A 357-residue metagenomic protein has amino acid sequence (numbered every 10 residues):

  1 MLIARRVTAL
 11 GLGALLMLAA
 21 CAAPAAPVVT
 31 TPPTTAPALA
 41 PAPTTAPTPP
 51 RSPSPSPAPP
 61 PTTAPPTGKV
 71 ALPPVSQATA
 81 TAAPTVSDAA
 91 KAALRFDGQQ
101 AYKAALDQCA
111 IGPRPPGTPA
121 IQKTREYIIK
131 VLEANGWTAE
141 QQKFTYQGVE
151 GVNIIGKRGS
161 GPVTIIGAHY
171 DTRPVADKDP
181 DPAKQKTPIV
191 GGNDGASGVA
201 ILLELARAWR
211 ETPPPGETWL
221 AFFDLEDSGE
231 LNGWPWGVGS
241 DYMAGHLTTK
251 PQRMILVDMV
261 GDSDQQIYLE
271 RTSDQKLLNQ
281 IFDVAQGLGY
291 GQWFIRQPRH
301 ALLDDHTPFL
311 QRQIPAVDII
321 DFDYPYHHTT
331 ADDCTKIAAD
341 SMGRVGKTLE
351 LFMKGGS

Functional and structural regions predicted by a protein language model:
M1-A19: Sec-dependent bacterial lipoprotein signal peptides
C21-K91: Ser/Thr-rich, Proline-interspersed low-complexity disordered segments
A80-Q122, N135, P325-D333: N-terminal capping segment at the start of a domain
K103-G161: A non-catalytic alpha/beta surface segment that caps or lines the substrate-entry region of metallo-dependent hydrolase
R114-P116, T145-G148, S160-P162, Y170-P174 (+4 more regions): Solvent-exposed loop/turn segments at secondary-structure junctions within structured extracellular/periplasmic domains
A168-A200: Active-site histidine-acidic residue metal-binding/catalytic motifs, centered on HxH/HExxH-like signatures
T187-V284, A301: Acidic/histidine-rich catalytic neighborhood of metal-dependent amide-processing enzymes
R253, D262-S357: Active-site-adjacent substrate-binding region of metalloamidase/peptidase-like peptide-processing proteins
